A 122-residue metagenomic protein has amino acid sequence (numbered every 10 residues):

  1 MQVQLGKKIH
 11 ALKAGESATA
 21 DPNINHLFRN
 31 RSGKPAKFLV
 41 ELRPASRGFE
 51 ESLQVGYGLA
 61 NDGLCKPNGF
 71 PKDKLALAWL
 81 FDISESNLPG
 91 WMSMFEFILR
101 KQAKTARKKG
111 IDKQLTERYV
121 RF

Functional and structural regions predicted by a protein language model:
Q2-L5, I9-F122: Jelly-roll (double-stranded beta-helix
